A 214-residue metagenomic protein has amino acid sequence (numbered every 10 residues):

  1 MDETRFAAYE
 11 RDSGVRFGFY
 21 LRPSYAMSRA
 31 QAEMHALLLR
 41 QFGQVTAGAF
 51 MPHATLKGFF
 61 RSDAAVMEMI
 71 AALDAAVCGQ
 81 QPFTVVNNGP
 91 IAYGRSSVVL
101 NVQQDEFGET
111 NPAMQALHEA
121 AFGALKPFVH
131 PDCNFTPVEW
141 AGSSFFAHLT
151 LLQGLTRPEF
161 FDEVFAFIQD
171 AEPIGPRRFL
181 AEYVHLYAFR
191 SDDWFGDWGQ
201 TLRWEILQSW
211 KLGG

Functional and structural regions predicted by a protein language model:
M1-V86, P90-A92, Q103-F107, A113-G175 (+2 more regions): Basic, often amphipathic N-terminal segments
Y93-V99: Short, basic/glycine-rich phosphate-binding loops at helix/coil junctions that contact nucleotide phosphates
